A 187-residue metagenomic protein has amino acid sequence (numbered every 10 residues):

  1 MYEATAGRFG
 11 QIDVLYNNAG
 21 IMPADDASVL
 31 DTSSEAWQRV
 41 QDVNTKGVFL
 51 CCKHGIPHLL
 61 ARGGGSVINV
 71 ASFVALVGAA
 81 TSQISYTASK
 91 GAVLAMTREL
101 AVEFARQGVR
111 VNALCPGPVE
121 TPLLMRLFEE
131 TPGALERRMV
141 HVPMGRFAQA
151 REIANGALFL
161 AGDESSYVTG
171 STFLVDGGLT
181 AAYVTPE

Functional and structural regions predicted by a protein language model:
G10-I12, L59-F73, R106-V109, S171: Active-site loop of short-chain dehydrogenase/reductase
I21-M22, I68-A92, T97-R106: Catalytic loop of short-chain dehydrogenase/reductase
M22, D26, L158, T169-E187: Short C-terminal tail/terminal secondary-structure segment of NAD(P)H-dependent dehydrogenase/reductase domains
D26-V29, S33-Q38, R138: Substrate-binding pocket helix/loop in short-chain dehydrogenase/reductase
C52-K53, R98: A short, exposed helix-loop element centered on a Lys and neighboring polar residues
P57, V102-R106, S166: Alpha-helical segment proximal to the catalytic Tyr-Lys
V142-I153, E164: A conserved structural motif in NAD(P)-dependent oxidoreductases
